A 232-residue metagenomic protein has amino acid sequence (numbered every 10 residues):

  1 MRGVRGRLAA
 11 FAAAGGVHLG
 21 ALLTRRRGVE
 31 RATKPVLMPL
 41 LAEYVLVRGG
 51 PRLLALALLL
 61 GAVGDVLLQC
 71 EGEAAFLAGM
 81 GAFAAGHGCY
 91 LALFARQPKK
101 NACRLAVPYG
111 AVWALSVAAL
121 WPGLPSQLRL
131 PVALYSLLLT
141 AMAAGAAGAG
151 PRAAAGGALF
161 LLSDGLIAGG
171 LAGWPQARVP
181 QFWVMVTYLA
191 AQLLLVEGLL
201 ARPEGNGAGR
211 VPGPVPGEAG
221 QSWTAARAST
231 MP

Functional and structural regions predicted by a protein language model:
M1-P232: Polytopic alpha-helical membrane-helix bundles and their juxtamembrane interface segments in multi-pass membrane
